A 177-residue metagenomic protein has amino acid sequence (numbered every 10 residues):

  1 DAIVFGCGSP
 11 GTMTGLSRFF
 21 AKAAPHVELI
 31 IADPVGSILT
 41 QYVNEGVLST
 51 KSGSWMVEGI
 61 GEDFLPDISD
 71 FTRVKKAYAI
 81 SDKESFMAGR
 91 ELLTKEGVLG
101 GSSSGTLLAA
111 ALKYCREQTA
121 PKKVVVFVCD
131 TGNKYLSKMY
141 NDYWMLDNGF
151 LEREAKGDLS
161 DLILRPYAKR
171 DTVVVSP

Functional and structural regions predicted by a protein language model:
D1-V4, K75, K122: Conserved acidic residues
A2, V98-T106, Y114, L151-E152: Terminal helix/beta-alpha structural elements that buttress the NAD(P)+-binding lobe
F5, A79, G101, V126: Redox-cofactor binding/interface segments in oxidoreductases and associated redox assembly factors
G6-C7, I31-D33, V125-C129: Short beta-strand segments
G6-S17, L39, S103-A111, Y135: Short glycine/serine/threonine-rich phosphate/pyrophosphate-binding segments that cradle anionic phosphate groups
S17-A24, C115: Surface-exposed amphipathic alpha-helices with a cationic face
A21-G100, M139-P177: Active-site/ligand-binding loops adjacent to catalytic centers
L112-C129, S137-G149: Catalytic phosphate/nucleotide-handling subdomain of diverse soluble enzymes
